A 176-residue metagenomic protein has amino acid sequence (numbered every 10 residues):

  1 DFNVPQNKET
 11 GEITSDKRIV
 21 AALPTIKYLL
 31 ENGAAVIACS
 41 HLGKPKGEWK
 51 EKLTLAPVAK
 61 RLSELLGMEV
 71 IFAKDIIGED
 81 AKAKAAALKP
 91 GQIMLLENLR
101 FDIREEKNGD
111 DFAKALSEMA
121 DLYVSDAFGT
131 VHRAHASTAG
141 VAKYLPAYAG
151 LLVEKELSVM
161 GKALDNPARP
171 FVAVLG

Functional and structural regions predicted by a protein language model:
D1-G176: Active-site loop-to-helix "anion-binding N-cap" substructures in soluble metabolic enzymes
